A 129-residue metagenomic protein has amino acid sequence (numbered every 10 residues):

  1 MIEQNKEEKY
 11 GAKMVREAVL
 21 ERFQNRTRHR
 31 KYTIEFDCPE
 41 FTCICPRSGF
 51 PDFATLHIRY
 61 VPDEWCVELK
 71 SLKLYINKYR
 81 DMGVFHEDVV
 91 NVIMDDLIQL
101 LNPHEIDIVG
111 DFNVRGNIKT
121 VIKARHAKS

Functional and structural regions predicted by a protein language model:
M1-S129: N-terminal intrinsically disordered, cationic/polar leader segments that include organellar targeting peptides
